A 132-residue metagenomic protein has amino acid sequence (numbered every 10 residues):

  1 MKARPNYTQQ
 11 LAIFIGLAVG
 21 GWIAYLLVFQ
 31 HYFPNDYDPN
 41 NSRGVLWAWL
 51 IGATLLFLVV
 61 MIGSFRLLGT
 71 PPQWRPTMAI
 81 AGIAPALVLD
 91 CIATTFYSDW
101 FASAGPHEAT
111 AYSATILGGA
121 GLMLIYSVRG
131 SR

Functional and structural regions predicted by a protein language model:
M1-A81, P85-R132: Juxtamembrane/disordered regions of integral membrane proteins
